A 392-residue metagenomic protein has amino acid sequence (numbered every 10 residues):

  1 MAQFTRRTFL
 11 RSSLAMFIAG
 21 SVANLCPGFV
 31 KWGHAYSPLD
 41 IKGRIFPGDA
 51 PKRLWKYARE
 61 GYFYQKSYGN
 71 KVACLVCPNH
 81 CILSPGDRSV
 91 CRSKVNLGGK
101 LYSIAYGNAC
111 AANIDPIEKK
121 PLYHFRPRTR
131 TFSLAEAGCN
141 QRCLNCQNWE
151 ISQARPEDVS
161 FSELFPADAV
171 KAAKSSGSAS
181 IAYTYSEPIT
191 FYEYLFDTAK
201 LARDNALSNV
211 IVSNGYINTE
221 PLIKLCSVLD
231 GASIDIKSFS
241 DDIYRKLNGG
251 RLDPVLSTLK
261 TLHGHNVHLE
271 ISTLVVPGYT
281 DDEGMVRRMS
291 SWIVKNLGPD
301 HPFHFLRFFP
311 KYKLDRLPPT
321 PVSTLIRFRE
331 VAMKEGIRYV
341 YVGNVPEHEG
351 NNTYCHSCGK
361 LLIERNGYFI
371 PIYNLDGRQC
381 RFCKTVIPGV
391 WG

Functional and structural regions predicted by a protein language model:
M1-I18: N-terminal secretory signal peptides and thylakoid transit peptides that target proteins across membranes
N24-H80: C-terminal segment of N-terminal export signals and the immediately downstream linker at the start of the mature
P47-D49, L83-L97, R126-P127, S133-V159 (+2 more regions): Canonical Radical SAM [4Fe-4S] cluster-binding loop centered on the CxxxCxxC motif and its immediate flanking residues
K56-R126: N-terminal juxtadomain amphipathic helix that follows a signal peptide/anchor or precedes a small N-terminal auxiliary
K71-C74, P78, R88, E136 (+3 more regions): Residues immediately within or flanking Cys/His clusters that coordinate Zn2+ in small zinc-binding modules
C74, C143, C355-C358, C380-C383: Short cysteine-rich clusters marking metal-coordination/redox-active sites
E163-T320: Conserved AdoMet/S-adenosylmethionine-binding subsite of the radical SAM
Y368-L375: Short linker/helix segments within small regulatory modules
